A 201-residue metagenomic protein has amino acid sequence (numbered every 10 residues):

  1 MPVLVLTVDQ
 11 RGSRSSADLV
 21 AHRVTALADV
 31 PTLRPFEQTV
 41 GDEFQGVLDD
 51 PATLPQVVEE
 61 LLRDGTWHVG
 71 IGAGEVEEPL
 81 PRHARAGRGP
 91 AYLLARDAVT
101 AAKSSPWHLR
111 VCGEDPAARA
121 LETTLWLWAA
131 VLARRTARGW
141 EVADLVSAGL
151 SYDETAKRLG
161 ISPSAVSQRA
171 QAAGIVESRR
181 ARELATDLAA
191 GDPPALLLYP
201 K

Functional and structural regions predicted by a protein language model:
M1-K201: Regulatory and interdomain segments flanking nucleotide-handling catalytic cores in signaling/defense enzymes
